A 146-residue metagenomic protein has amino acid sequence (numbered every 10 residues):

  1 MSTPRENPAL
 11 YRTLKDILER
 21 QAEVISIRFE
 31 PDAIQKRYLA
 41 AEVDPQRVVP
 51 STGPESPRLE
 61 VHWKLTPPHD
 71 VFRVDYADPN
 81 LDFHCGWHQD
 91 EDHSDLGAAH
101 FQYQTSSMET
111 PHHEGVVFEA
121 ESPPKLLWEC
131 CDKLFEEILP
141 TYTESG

Functional and structural regions predicted by a protein language model:
M1-E60, L65-H69: Negatively charged, low-complexity tracts enriched in Asp/Glu with abundant Ser/Thr
M1-R5, L14-D16, T52-P54, R58 (+4 more regions): Acidic, Ser/Thr/Gly/Pro-rich low-complexity intrinsically disordered regions that serve as flexible linkers
E30, A41, V71-D75, H88 (+4 more regions): Generic alpha-helix signal with a bias toward terminal, lower-confidence helices and secondary-structure junctions
H62-V74, K125-E129: Hydrophobic transmembrane alpha-helix bundles
V71-A120: An exposed acidic His-Trp-rich patch
T110-G146: Well-ordered alpha/beta subsegment
